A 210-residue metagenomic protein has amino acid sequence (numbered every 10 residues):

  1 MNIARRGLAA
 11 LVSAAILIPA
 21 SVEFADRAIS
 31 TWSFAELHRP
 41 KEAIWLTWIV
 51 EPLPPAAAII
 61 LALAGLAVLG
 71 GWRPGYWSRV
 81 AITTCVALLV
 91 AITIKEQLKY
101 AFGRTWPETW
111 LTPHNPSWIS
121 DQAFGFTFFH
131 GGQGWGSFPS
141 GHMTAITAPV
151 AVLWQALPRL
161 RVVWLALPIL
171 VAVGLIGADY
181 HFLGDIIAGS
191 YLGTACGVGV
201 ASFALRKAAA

Functional and structural regions predicted by a protein language model:
M1-A64, K99-L111, N115-I119, F129: N-terminal transmembrane-helix/juxtamembrane module of multi-pass inner/ER membrane proteins
N2-I3, L8, W118-A210: Membrane-embedded catalytic cores of phosphoryl/pyrophosphoryl-handling enzymes
R6-L11, R79-T84, I186: Residue-level signature of transmembrane alpha-helical entry/exit and packing/kink sites in multi-pass membrane
L11-I16, A56, T84-I92, S190 (+1 more regions): Alpha-helical transmembrane spans of integral membrane proteins, capturing the lipid-embedded, hydrophobic core of TM
I16-E23, L88-Q97, P168-Y180: Aromatic-anchored segments of alpha-helical transmembrane domains
E23, R27, I92-E96, Y100 (+1 more regions): Transmembrane alpha-helical segments of multi-pass membrane transport proteins and ion-pumping complexes
I60-G71, I146-W154: Hydrophobic, aromatic-rich transmembrane alpha-helices and their immediate juxtamembrane boundary segments
G65-A101: Interfacial segments of alpha-helical transmembrane regions
